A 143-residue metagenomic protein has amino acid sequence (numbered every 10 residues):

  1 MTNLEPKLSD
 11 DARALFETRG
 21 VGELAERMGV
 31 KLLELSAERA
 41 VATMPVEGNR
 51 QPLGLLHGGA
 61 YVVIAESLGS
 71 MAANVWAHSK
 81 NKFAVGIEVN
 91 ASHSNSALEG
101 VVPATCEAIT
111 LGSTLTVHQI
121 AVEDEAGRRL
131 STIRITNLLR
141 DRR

Functional and structural regions predicted by a protein language model:
M1-R143: Terminal targeting signals and extreme-terminal segments of soluble enzymes
